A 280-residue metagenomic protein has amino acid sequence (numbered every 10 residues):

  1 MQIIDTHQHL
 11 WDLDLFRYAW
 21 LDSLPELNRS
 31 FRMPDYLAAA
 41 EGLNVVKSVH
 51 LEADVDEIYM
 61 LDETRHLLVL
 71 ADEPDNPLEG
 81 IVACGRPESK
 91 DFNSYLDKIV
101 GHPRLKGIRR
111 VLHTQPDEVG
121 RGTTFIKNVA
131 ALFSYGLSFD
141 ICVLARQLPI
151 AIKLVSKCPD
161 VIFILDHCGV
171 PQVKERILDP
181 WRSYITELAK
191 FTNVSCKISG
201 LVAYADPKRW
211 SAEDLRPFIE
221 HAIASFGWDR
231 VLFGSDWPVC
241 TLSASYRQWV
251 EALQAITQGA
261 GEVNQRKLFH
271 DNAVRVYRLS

Functional and structural regions predicted by a protein language model:
M1-I4, R29-K47, H221, S225-L232 (+1 more regions): Mid-to-C-terminal alpha-helical segments outside catalytic/metal-binding sites
M1-L68, E251: An N-terminally biased module of ancient metal coordination in phosphate/nucleic-acid-related enzymes
Q2-W11, L15, E41, H113 (+6 more regions): A generic "structured core" feature
H7, S48, L67, I81 (+7 more regions): Conserved, mostly hydrophobic/aromatic
W11-D14, V55-I58, E88-D91, H113-P116 (+4 more regions): Active-site environment of divalent metal-dependent phosphoester hydrolases
I58-P77, I164-L165, L215-A224, R247-I256: Short, electropositive alpha-helical surface patch
L61-Q147, K153-V155, K197-L201, K208-R209: Active-site gating/metal-coordination segments in enzymes
R121-L232: Catalytic pocket-lining loop regions of alpha/beta-barrel enzymes, especially the amidohydrolase/enolase/GH5 lineages
